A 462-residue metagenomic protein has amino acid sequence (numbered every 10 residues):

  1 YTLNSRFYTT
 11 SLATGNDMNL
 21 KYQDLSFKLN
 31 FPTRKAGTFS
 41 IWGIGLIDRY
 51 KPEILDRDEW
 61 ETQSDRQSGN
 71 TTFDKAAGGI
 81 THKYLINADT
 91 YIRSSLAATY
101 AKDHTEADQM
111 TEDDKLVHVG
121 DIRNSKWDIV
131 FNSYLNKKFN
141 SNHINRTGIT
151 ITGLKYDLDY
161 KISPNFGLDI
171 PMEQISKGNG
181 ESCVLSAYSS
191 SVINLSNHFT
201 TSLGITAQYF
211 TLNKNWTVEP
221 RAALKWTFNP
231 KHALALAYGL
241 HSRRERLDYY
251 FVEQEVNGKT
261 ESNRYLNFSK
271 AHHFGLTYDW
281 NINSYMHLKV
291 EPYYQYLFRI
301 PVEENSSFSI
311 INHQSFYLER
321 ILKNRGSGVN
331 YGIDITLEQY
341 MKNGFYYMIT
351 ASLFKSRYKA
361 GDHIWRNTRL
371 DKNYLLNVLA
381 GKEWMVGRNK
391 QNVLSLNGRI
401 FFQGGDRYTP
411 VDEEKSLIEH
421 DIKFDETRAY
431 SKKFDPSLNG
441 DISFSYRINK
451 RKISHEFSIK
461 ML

Functional and structural regions predicted by a protein language model:
Y1-F73, D103, A107: Periplasmic-side early beta-strands and strand-to-turn transitions of outer-membrane beta-barrels
Y1-S5, G45-R49, A98-H104, I151-D157 (+9 more regions): Transmembrane beta-strands of outer-membrane beta-barrel pores
N30, T368-L462: Conserved C-terminal beta-signal and adjacent last beta-strands/turns of outer-membrane beta-barrel proteins
N30-R49, G69-N213, T227, M286-K289 (+2 more regions): Face-selective signature of the C-terminal outer-membrane beta-barrel domain
D56-D58, K102-H104, Y160-F166, T211 (+3 more regions): Surface-exposed extracellular loop regions of Gram-negative outer-membrane beta-barrel proteins, predominantly
N124, D128-V130, I175-S186, N263 (+2 more regions): Outer membrane beta-barrel strand-and-loop segments of large Gram-negative receptors, especially TonB-dependent
N142-I144, T150, I175-F298, T350 (+2 more regions): Structural signature of Gram-negative outer-membrane beta-barrels, strongest in the C-terminal barrel of TonB-dependent
Y294-Y296, Y317-G404: Gram-negative outer-membrane beta-barrel transporters
